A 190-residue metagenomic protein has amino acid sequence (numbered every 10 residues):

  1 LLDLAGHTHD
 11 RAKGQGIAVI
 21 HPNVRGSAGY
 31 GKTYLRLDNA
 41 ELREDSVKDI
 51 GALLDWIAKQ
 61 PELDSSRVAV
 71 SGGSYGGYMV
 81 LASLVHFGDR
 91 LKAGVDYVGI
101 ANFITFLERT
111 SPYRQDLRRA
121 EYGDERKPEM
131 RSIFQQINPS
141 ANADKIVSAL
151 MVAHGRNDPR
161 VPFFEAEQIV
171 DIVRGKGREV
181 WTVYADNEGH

Functional and structural regions predicted by a protein language model:
A5-R11, H21-H190: Active-site-proximal cap/loop segments of hydrolase catalytic domains
G14-I17: Conserved helix-turn-beta segment immediately C-terminal to the redox Cys motif in thioredoxin-like folds
